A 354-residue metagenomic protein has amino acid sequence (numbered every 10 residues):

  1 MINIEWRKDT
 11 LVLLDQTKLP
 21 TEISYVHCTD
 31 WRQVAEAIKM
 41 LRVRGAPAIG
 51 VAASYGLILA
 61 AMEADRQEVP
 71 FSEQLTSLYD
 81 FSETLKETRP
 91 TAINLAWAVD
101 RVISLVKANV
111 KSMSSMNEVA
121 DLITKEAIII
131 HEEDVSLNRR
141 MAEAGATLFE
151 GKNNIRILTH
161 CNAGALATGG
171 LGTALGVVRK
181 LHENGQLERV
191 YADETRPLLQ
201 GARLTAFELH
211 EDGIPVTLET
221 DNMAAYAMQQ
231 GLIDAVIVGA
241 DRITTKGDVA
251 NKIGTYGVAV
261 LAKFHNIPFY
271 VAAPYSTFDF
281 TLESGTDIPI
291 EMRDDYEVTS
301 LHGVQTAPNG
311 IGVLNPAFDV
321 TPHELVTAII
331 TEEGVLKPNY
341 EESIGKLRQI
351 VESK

Functional and structural regions predicted by a protein language model:
I2-M113: Long amphipathic alpha-helical segments
L14, A52, A96-A98, L158-N162 (+3 more regions): Short beta-strand segments
V26-R42, T76, T147-G151, I155-T159 (+1 more regions): Short, hydrophobic/aliphatic alpha-helical segments
H27, W31-V34, A46, G50 (+14 more regions): Generic structural signal for well-ordered, non-membrane alpha-helical segments in soluble metabolic enzymes
M40-G56, R89, L95, N162-G170 (+1 more regions): Conserved phosphate/anionic-ligand binding catalytic regions in large, soluble enzymes, centered on
N94-R156, Q186-E188, A192-V236: Ligand-binding beta-strand-loop-alpha-helix segment within the catalytic cores of soluble metabolic enzymes
G172-E183, A259: Histidine-anchored nucleotide/phosphate-binding helix
T195-K354: Conserved phosphate- and dinucleotide-binding cores of soluble alpha/beta proteins, encompassing both enzyme active
